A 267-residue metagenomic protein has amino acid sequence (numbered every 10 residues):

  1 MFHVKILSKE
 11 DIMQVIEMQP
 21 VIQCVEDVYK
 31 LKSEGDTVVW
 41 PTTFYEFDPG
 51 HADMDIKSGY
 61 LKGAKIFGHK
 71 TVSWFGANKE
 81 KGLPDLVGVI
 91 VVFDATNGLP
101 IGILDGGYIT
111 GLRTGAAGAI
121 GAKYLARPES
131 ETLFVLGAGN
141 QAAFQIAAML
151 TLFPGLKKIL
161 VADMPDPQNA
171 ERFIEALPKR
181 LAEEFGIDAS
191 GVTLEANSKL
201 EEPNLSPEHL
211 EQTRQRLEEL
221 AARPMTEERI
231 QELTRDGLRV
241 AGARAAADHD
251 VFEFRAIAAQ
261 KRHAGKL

Functional and structural regions predicted by a protein language model:
M1-G111, A117-A119, A126-E129: N-terminal ligand-binding/catalytic initiation module
G118, S130-F153, D163-P165: Glycine-rich adenosine-cofactor-binding loop
L152-F185: NAD(P)-binding Rossmann-fold cofactor-contacting core
K179, E183-H209: Short acidic low-complexity segments
E208-E211, Q215, R235: ADP-ribose/adenylate-binding Rossmann-like module
R216-E219, D236, A246-D250: Low-complexity, glycine/proline/serine-enriched flexible coil segments that act as short hinges or interruptions within
E228, E232-L233, H249-F254, K261-A264: Alpha-helix boundary/capping motif
L238-A243, A259-A264: Periodic, rod-like helical contexts
